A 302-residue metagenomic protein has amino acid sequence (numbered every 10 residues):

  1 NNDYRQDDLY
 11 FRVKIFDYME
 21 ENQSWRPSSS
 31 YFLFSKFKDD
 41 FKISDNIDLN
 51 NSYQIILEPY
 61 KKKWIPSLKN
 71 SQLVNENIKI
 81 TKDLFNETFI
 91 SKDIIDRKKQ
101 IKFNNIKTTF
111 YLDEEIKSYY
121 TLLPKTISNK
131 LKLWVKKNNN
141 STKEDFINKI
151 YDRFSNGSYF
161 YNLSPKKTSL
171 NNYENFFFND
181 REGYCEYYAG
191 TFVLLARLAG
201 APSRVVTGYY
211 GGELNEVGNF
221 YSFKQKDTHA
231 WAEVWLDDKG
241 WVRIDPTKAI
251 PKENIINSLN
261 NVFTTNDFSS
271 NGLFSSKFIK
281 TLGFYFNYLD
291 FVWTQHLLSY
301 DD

Functional and structural regions predicted by a protein language model:
N1-F110, V242: Intrinsically disordered, low-complexity N-terminal segments that are enriched in acidic
K42-N46, E213-D302: Juxtamembrane membrane-insertion context
P66-N179, A199: Acidic low-complexity segments
I127-W134, N138, F176, T191-L198 (+5 more regions): A structural boundary/capping signal
I150, R181-Y209, A232: Cysteine-centered nucleophilic/redox motifs
F160, L195, K226-D227: Active-site-proximal, structured, solvent-exposed surfaces of multi-pass membrane proteins that position macromolecular
L163-P165, D180, A189, V205-Y210 (+3 more regions): Active-site proximal loops enriched in glycine and acidic residues that flank catalytic Cys/His/Asp and coordinate
N175-G183, N219-F223: Short, contiguous acidic/charged loop-to-helix segments that flank catalytic cores in large enzymes
